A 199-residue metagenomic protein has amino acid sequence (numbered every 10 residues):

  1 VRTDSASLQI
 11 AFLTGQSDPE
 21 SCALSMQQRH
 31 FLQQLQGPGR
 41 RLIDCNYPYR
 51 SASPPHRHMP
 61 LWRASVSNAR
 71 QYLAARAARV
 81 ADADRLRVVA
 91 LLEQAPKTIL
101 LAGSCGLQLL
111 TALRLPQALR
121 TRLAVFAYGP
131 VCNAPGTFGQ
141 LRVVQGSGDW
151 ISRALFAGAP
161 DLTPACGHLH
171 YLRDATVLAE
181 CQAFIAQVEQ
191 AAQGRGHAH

Functional and structural regions predicted by a protein language model:
R2-Q94, C166-L169: Active-site catalytic motif of lipid deacylating hydrolases and related acyltransferases
A11, I43-N46, A124-F126, R142-Q145 (+1 more regions): Hydrophobic/aromatic beta-strand patches that form the interior of the parallel beta-sheet core in alpha/beta enzyme
A23-L24, A112, G158, V177: Hydrophobic alpha-helical membrane-insertion segments
L24, A81, I99, D174-V177: Intrinsic-disorder-associated interaction segments
Q27-F31, P116-A118, R142-V143, A159-D161: Glycine-rich, phosphate-binding/catalytic loops in enzymes
H30-Q33, A90, A112, A179 (+1 more regions): Charged/polar, solvent-exposed surface patches and flexible loops
R79-A154: Serine-dependent carboxylesterase/thioesterase catalytic core of lipase-like alpha/beta-hydrolase/SGNH enzymes
C132, G136-H199: C-terminal catalytic-base region of ester-bond hydrolases, centering on the histidine of the charge-relay
